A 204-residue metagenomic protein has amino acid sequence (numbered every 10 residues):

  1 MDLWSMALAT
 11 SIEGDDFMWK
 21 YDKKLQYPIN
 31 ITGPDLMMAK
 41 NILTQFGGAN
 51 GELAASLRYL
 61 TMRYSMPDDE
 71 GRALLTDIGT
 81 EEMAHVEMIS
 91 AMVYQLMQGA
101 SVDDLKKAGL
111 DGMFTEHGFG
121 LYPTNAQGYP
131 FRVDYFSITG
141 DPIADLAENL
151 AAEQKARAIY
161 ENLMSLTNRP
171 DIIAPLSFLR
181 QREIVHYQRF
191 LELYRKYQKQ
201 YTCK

Functional and structural regions predicted by a protein language model:
M1-F17: Short, Lys/Arg-enriched N-terminal segments with co-localized hydrophobic residues within the first ~10-30 amino acids
I12-K204: Non-heme di-metal
